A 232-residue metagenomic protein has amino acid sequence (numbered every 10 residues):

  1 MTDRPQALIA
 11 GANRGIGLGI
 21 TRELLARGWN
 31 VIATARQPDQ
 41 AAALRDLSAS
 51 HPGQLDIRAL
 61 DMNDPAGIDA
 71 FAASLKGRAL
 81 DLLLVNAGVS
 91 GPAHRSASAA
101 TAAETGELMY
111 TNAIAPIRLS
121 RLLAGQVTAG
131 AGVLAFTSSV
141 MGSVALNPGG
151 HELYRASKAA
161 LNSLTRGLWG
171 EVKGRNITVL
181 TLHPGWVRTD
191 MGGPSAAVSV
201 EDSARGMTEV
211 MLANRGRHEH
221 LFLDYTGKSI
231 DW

Functional and structural regions predicted by a protein language model:
A10, L80-G88, N112, F136 (+1 more regions): Rossmann-fold scaffold of SDR-type NAD(P)-dependent oxidoreductases
N13, G17-R22: N-terminal Rossmann NAD(P)H-binding glycine-rich loop of SDR-like oxidoreductase domains
R27-A43: Conserved glycine-rich Rossmann-like NAD(P)H-binding loop of the short-chain dehydrogenase/reductase
A35, T178-P184, R188: Conserved SDR Rossmann-fold cofactor-binding beta-strand/turn motif
S48-A66: Rossmann-fold cofactor-recognition segment
M62-R78: Conserved Rossmann-fold cofactor-binding substructure of NAD(P)-dependent oxidoreductases
V89, A93-M109, I114-R118, A124 (+1 more regions): Catalytic loop of short-chain dehydrogenase/reductase
G174, T181-P184, G193-W232: C-terminal helical subdomain
